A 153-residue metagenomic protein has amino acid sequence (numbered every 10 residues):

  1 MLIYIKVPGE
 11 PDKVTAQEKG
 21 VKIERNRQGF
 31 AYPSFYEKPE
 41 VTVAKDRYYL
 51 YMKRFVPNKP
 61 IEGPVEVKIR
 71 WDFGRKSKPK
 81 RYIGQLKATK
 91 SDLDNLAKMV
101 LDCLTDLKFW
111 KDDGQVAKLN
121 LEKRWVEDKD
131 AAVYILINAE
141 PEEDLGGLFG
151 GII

Functional and structural regions predicted by a protein language model:
M1-I153: Acidic, proline/glycine-enriched N-terminal capping motif
